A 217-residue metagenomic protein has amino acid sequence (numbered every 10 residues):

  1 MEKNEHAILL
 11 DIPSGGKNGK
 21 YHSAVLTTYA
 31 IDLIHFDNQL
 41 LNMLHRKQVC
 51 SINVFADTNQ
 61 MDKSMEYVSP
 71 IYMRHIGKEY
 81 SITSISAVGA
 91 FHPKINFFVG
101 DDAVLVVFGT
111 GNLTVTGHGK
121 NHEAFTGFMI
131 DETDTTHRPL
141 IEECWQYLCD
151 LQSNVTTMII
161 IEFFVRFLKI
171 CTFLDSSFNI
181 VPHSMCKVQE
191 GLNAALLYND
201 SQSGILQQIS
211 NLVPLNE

Functional and structural regions predicted by a protein language model:
M1-E217: PLD/PLD-like phosphodiesterase catalytic module centered on the HKD motif
